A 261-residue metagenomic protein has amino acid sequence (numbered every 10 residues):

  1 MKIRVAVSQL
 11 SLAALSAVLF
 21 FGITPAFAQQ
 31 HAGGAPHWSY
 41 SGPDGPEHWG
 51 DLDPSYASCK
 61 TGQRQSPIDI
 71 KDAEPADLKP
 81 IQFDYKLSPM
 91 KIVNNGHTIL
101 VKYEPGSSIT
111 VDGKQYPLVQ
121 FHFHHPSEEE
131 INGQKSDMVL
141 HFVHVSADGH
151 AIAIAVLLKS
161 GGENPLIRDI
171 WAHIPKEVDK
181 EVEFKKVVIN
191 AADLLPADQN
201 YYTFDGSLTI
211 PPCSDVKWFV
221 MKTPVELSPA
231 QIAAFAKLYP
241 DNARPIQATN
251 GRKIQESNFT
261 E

Functional and structural regions predicted by a protein language model:
M1-S11: Bacterial Sec-dependent N-terminal signal peptides
K2-R4, T24-E261: Alpha-carbonic anhydrase
S11-G22: Bacterial N-terminal signal peptides
